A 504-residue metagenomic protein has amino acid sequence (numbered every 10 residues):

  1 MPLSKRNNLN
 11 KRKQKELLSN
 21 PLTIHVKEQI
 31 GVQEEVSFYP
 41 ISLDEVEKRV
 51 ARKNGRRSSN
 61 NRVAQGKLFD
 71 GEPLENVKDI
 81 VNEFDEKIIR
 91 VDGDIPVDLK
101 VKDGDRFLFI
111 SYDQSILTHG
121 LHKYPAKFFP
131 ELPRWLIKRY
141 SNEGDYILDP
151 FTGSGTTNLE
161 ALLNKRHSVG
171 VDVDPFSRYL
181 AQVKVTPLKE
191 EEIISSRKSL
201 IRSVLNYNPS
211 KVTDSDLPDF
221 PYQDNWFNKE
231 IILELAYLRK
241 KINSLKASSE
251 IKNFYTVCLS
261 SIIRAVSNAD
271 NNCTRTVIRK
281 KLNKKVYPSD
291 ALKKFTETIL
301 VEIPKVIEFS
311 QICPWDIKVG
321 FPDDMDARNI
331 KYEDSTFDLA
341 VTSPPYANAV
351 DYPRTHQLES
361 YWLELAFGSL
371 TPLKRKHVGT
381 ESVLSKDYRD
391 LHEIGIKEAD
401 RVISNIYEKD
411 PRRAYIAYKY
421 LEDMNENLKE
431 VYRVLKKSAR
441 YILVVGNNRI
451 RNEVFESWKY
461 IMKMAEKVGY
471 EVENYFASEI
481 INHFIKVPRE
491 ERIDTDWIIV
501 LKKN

Functional and structural regions predicted by a protein language model:
P2-R6, N10-V77, W135, R139-E143 (+5 more regions): Non-catalytic nucleic-acid substrate-recognition regions in nucleic-acid-modifying enzymes
G66-D145, K252, R264-N271, K280-S289 (+1 more regions): Class I S-adenosyl-L-methionine
H119-Y124, D216-K229, R412-E422, V444-K459: Acceptor-substrate binding/catalytic loop of class I
F129-N206, E297-D334, L339-V383, G446-N447 (+2 more regions): Conserved S-adenosyl-L-methionine
Y140, N427-K437: Conserved helix-to-beta-strand junction in the class I
I232-T342, A347-T355: SAM-dependent nucleic-acid methyltransferase catalytic core
A347-K429: SAM-dependent methyltransferase catalytic-core segment centered on the flexible catalytic loop and adjoining short
K436, P488-N504: Core SAM-dependent methyltransferase catalytic element
